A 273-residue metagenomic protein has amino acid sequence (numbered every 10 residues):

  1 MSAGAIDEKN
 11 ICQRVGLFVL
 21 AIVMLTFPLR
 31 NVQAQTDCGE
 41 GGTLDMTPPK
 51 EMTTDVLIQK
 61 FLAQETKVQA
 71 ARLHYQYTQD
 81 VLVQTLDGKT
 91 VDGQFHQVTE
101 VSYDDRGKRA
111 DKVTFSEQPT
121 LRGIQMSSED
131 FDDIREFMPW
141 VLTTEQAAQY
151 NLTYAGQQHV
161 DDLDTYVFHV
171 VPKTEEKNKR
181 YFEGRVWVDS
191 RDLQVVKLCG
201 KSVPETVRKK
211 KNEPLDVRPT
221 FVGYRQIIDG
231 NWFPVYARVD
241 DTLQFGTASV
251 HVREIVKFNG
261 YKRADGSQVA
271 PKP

Functional and structural regions predicted by a protein language model:
M1-Q13: N-terminal secretory signal peptides that target proteins for export/translocation
D7, M24, Q35: Extended interaction regions within the primary functional domain
G16-P28: Bacterial N-terminal signal peptides
R30-A34: Sec/Tat signal peptide C-region and signal peptidase I cleavage site
Q35-F182, R191-V196, K201-P219, Q226-V235 (+1 more regions): Structured extracytoplasmic
V186-V188: Non-globular disordered terminal and juxtamembrane segments underlying protein topogenesis/assembly
